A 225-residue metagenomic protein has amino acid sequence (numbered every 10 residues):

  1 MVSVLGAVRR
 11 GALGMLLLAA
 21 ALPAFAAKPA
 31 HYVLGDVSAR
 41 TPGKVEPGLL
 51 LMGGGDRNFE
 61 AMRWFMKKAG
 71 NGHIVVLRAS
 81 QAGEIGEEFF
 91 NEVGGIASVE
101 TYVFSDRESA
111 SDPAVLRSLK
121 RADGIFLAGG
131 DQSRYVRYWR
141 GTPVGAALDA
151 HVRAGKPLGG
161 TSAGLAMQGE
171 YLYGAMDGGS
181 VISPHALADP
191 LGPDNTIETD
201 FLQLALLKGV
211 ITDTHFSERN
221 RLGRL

Functional and structural regions predicted by a protein language model:
M1-M15: Bacterial N-terminal signal peptides that target proteins for export
S3, D123-G129, A146-D149: Short, contiguous, well-ordered secondary-structure segments
L17-A19, Q168: Hydrophobic, well-ordered secondary-structure scaffolds
A21-A24: N-terminal signal peptide c-region/cleavage motif recognized by signal peptidases
A27, V136-L222: Class I SAM-dependent methyltransferase SAM-binding "motif I" and its flanking Rossmann-like core
A27-Y135: Extended, subdomain-level signal for the structured scaffold at the beginning of enzyme domains
L225: Active-site-adjacent alpha/beta core region of enzyme catalytic domains
